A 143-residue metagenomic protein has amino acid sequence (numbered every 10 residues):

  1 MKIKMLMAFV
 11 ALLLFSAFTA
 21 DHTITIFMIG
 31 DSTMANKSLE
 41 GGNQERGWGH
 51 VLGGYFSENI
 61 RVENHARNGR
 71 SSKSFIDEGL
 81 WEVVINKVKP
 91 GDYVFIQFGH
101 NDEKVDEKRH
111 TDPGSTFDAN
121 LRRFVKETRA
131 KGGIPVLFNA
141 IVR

Functional and structural regions predicted by a protein language model:
K2-I3, K89: Intrinsically disordered, low-complexity Ser/Thr/Pro-rich tracts
I3-T23: Bacterial Sec-dependent signal peptides at the C-terminal "C-region" and cleavage site
A8, S57, G99: Residue-level marker of positions within ordered structural domains that often coincide with functionally constrained
T19-A66, E82-P90, V94: Serine-esterase "nucleophile elbow" of acetyl-processing enzymes
D21, G79-R143: Alpha-helical cap/lid subdomain in secreted, periplasmic, or secretory-pathway luminal O-acyl-processing enzymes
I29-T33, N64-R70, I96-N101, F138-V142: Active-site-proximal beta-strand/loop segments in catalytic clefts of secreted hydrolases
A35-R46, A66-F75, K104-D112: Acidic/histidine-rich helix-loop elements that form or flank divalent-metal/phosphate-binding sites at the catalytic
